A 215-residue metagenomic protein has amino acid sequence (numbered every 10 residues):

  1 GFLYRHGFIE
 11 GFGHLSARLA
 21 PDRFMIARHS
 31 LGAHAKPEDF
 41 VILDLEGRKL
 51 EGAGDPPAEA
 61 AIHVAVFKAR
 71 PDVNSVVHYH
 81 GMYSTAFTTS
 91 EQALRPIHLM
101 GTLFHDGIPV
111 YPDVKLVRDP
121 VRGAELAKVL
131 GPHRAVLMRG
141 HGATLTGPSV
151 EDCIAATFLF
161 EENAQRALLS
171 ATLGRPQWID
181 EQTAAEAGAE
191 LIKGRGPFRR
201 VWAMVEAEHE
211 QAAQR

Functional and structural regions predicted by a protein language model:
G1-R215: Glycine-rich flexible loops
